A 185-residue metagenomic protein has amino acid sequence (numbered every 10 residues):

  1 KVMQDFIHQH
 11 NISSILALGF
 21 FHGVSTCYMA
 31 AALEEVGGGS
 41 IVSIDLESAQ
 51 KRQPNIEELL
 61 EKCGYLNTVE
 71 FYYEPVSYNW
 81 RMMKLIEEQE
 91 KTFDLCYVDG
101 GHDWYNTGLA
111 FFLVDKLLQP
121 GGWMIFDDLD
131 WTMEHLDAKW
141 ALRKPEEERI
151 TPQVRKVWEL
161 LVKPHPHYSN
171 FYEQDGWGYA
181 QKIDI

Functional and structural regions predicted by a protein language model:
K1-I185: S-adenosylmethionine/decaboxylated-SAM
